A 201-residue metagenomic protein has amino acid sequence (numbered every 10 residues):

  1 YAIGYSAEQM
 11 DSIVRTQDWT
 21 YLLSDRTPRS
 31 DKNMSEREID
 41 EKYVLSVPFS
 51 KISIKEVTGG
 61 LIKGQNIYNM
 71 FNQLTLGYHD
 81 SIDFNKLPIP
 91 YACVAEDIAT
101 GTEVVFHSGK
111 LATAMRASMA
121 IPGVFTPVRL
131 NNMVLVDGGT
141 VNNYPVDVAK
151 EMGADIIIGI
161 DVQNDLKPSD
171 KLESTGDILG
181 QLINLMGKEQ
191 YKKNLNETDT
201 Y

Functional and structural regions predicted by a protein language model:
A2-Y201: Patatin-like phospholipase
